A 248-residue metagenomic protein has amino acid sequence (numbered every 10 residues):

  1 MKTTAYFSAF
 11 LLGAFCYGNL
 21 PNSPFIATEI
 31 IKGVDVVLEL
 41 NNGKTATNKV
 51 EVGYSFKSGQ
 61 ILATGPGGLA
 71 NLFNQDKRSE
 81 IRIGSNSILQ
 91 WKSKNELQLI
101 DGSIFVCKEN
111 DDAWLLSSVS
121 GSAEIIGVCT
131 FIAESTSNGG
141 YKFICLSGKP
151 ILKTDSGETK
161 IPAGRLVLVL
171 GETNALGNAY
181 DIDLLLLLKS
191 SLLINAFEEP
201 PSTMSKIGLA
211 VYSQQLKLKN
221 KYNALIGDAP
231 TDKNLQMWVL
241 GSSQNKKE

Functional and structural regions predicted by a protein language model:
T4-G13: Sec-dependent N-terminal signal peptides
F15-Y17: C-terminal segment of classical bacterial N-terminal signal peptides
N19-V167, G171-T173, A179-N245: Flexible, surface-exposed loop/linker segments and immediately adjacent secondary-structure boundaries
